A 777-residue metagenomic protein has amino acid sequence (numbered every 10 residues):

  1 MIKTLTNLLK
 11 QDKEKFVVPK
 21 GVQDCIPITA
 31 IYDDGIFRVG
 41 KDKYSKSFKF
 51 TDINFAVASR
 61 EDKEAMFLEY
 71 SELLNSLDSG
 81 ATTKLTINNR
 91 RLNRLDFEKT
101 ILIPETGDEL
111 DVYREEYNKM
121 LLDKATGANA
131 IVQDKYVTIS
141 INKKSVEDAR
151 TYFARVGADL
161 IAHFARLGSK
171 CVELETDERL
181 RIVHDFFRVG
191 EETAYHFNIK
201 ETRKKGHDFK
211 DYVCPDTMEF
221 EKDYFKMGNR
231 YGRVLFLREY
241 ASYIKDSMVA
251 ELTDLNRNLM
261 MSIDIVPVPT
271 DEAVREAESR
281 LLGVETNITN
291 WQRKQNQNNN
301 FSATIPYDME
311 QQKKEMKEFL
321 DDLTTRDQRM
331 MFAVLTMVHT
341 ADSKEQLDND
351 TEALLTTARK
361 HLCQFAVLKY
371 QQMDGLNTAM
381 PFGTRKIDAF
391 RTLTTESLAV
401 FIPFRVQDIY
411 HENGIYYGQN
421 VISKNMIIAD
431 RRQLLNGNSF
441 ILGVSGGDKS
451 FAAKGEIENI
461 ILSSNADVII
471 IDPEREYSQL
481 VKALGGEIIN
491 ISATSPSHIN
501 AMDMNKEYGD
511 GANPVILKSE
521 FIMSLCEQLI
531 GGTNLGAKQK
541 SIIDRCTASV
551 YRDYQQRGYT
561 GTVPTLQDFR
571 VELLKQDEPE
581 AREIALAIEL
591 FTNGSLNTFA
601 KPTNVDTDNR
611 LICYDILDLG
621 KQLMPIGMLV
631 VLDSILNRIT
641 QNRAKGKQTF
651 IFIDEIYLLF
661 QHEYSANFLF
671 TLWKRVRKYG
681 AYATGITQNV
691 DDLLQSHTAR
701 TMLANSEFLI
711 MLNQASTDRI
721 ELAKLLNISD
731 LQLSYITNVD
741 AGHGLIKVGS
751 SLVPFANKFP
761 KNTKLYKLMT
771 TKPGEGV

Functional and structural regions predicted by a protein language model:
M1-P403: Extended, folded cores of ATP/NTP-driven motor/assembly subunits in large transport and secretion machines
I53, R60-S79, R90, T253 (+9 more regions): P-loop NTPase motor domains
L434-E456: Glycine-rich phosphate-binding P-loop
I441, V468-I471, C613, F650-F652 (+3 more regions): Structural recognition of the conserved hydrophobic beta-strand(s) that form the central parallel beta-sheet of P-loop
N459-I469: Post-Walker A helix-loop "phosphate-sensing" segment adjacent to the P-loop in P-loop NTPases
G485-I489, T698-M711: A short helix-turn-beta junction within AAA+ P-loop NTPase domains corresponding to the substrate/partner-engaging
A704-L725, D740: Conserved P-loop NTPase catalytic core
L726-V777: Conserved P-loop NTPase
